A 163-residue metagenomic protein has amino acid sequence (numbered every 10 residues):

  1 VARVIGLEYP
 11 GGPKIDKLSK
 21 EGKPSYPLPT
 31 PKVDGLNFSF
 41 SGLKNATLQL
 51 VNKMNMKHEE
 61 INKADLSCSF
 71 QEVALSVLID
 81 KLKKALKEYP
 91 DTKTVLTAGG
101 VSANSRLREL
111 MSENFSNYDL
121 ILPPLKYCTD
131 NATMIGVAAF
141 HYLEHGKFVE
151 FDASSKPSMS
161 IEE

Functional and structural regions predicted by a protein language model:
V1-P13, S105-S112, Y118, T129-T133 (+1 more regions): Active-site histidine-anchored catalytic micro-motif
V4-G11, K53-K57, H141-F151: Short helix-capping/linker segments at secondary-structure and domain boundaries
Y9, N45, V101-A103, A139 (+1 more regions): Short, flexible micro-motifs
P13-V95, S102-Y118, L143, E163: A contiguous, well-structured pocket-lining segment that forms one wall/lid of small-molecule binding clefts in soluble
G99-V101, L125: Active-site metal-binding loops of divalent metal-dependent hydrolases
P123-E162: Glycine-rich phosphate-binding/hydrolytic loop that grips phosphoryl groups
